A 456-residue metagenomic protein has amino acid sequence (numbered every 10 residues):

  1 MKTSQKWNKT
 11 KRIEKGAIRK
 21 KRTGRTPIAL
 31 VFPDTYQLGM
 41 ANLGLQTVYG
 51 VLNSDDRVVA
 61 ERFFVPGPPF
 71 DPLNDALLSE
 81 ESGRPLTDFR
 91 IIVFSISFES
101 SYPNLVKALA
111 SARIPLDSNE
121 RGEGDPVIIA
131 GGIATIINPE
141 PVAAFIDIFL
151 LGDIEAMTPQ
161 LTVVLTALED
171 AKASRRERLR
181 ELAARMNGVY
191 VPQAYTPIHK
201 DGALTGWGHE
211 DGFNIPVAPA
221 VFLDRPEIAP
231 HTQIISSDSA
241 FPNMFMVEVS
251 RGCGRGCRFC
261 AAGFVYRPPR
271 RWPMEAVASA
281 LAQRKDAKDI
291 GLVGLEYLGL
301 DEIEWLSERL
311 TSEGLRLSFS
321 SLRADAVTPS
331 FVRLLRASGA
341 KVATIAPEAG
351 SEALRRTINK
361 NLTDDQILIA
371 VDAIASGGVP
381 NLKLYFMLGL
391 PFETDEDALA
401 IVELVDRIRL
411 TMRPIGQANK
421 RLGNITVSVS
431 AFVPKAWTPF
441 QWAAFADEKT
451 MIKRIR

Functional and structural regions predicted by a protein language model:
K2-A29, Y36-Q37, P192, I198-V247: N-terminal [4Fe-4S]-dependent radical SAM core
K20, A29-F32, L77-L78, V249 (+3 more regions): Flexible, glycine-rich loop/tail regions that form catalytic "lids" or insertion modules at the edges of active sites
L30-V31, T35, A278-K383, M387-A431: Conserved SAM/AdoMet-binding glycine-rich loop
N42, S239-W272: Canonical Radical SAM [4Fe-4S] cluster-binding loop centered on the CxxxCxxC motif and its immediate flanking residues
L45-T47, L109, A144-I146, L165-T166 (+7 more regions): Short secondary-structure boundary/capping segments
L52, C253, C257, V277 (+2 more regions): Conserved, mostly hydrophobic/aromatic
D56-P69: A short beta-strand-loop structural module common to alpha/beta enzyme folds
P66-H209, A436-R456: Glycine-rich beta-alpha loop elements in corrinoid/cobalamin-binding modules across cobalamin-dependent enzymes
